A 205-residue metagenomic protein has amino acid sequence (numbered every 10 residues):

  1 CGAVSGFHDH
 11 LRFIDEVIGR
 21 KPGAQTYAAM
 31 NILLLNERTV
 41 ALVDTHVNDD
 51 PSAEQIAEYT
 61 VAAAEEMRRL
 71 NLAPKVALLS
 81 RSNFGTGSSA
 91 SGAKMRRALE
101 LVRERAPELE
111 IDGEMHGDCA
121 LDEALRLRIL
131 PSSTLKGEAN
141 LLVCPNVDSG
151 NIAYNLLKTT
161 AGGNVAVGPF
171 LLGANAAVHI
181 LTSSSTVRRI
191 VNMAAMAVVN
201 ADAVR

Functional and structural regions predicted by a protein language model:
C1-K136, N140-R205: Anion-binding alpha/beta catalytic cores of soluble intermediary-metabolism enzymes, centered on
